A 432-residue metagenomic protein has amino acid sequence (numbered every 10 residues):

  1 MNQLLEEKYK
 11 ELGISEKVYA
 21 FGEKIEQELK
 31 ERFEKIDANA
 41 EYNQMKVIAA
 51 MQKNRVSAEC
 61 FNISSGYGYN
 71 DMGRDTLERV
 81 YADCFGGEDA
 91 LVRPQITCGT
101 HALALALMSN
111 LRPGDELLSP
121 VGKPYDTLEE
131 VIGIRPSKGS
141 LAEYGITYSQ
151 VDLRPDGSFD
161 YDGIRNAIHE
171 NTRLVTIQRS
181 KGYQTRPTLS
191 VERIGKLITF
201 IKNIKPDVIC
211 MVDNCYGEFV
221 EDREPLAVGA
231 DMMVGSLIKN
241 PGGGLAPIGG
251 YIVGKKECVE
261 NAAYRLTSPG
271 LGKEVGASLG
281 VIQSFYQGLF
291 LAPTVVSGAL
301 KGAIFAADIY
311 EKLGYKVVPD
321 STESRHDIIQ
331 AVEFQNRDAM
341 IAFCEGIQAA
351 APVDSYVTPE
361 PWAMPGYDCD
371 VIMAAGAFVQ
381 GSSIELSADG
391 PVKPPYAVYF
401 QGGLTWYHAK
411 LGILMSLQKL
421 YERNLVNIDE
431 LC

Functional and structural regions predicted by a protein language model:
N2-E26, K30, D37, V47-K53 (+8 more regions): Conserved PLP-enzyme active-site core in the AAT-like
C60, S64-S65, L91-P94, I328-E333: Short glycine-rich or small-residue beta-strand-to-loop segments that form or flank ligand, phosphate, metal/Fe-S
C84-G87: Flexible linker/loop signature enriched in Pro/Ser/Thr and Pro/Gly
E311-L431: Conserved C-terminal alpha-helix-loop-beta "cap" of PLP-dependent enzymes that closes/shapes the active-site mouth
